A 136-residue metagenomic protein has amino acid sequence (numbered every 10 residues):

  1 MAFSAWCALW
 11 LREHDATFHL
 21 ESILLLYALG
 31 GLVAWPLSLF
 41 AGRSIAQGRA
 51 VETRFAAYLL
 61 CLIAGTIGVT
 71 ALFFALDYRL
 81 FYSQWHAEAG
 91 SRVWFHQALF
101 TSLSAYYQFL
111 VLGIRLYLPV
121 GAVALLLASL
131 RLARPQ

Functional and structural regions predicted by a protein language model:
M1-V33: Transmembrane alpha-helical insertion/packing segments
C7, A28-A34, V69-R79, L116-A122: Alpha-helical transmembrane segments and immediately adjacent membrane-interfacial amphipathic helices
H14-H19, S44-F55: Membrane-interface helix-boundary motifs at transmembrane edges
L26-V51: Canonical alpha-helical transmembrane segments
A56-S83: Hydrophobic alpha-helical membrane-insertion segments
R79-L103: Membrane-interfacial helical/loop segments at transmembrane boundaries in membrane proteins
Q97-A124: Hydrophobic alpha-helical transmembrane segments
P119-Q136: Cytosolic juxtamembrane helix at the C-terminal end of the final transmembrane segment
